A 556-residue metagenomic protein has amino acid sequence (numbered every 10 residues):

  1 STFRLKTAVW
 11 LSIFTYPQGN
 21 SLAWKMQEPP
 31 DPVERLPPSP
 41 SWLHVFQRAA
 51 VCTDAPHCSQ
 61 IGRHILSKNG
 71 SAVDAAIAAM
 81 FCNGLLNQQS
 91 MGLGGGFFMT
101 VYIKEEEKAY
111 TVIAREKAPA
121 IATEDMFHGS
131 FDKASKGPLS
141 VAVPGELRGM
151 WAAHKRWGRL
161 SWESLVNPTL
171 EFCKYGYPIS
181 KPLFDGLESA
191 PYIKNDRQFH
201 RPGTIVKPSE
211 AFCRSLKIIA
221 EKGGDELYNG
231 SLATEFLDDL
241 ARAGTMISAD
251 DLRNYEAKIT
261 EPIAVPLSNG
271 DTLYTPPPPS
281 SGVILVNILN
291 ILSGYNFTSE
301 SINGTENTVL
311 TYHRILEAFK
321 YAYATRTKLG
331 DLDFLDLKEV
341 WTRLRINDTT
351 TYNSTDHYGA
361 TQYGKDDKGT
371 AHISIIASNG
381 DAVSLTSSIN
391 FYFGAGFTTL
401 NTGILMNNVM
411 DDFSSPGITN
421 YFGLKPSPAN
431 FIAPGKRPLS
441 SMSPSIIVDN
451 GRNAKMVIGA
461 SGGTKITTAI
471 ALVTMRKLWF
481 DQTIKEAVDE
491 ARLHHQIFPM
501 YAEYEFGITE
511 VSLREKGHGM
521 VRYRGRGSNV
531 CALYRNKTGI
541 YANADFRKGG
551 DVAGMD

Functional and structural regions predicted by a protein language model:
R4-G19: Cleavable N-terminal signal peptides of Sec/SRP-targeted secreted and luminal proteins
L22-H64, G70-K222, L227-N229, T234-D271 (+2 more regions): Noncatalytic scaffold domains of N-terminal-nucleophile
E28-P32, R197, P202, S209 (+5 more regions): Internal maturation/activation junctions in enzymes
V73-M80, E163-K174, G230, E235-D238 (+3 more regions): Short, well-structured alpha-helical segments that form the helix of a local strand-helix-strand
L85-Y102, E106-T111, M246-S248, A382-N450 (+1 more regions): Active-site rim segments in enzyme catalytic domains, especially the processed small/beta chain of N-terminal
I259, D367-T370, Y392, S440-M442: Short, small/polar residue-rich loop motifs at catalytic or cofactor-binding pockets
Y312, L332, K436, I470-A471 (+1 more regions): Extended C-terminal subregions enriched in glycine
